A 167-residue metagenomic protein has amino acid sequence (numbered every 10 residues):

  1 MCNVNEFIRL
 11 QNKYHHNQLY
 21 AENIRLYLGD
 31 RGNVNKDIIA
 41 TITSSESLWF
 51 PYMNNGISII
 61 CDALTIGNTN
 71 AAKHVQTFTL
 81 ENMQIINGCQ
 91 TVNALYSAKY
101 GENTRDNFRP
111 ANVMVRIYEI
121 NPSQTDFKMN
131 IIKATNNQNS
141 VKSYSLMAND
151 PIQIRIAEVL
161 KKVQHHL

Functional and structural regions predicted by a protein language model:
M1-Y52: N-terminal extension/subdomain marker
I38-F50, R109-A111, V115-L167: C-terminal catalytic or substrate-handling cores of phosphate/nucleotide- and metal-cofactor-dependent proteins acting
I42-F78: Active-site-adjacent "gating/activation" loops or surface patches in catalytic cores
C61-L64, N87-Q90, I117-N121: Short, flexible loop/turn elements at secondary-structure junctions
G67-T69, N93-L95, T125-D126: Short helix/loop capping segments that flank catalytic or ligand/cofactor-binding pockets
T79-Q84: Short active-site oxyanion
C89-N107: Short active-site loop/helix that positions an aromatic residue
